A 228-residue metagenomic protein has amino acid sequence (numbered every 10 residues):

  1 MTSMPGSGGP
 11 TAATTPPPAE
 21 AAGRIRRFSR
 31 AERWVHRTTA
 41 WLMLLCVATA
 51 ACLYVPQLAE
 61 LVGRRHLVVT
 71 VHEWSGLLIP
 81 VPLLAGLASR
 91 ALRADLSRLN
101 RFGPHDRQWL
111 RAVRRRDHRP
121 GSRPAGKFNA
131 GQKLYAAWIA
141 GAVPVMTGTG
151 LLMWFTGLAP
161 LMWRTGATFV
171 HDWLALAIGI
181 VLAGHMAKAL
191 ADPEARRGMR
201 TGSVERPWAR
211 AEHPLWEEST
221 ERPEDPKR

Functional and structural regions predicted by a protein language model:
M1-R228: Membrane-embedded alpha-helical bundles that constitute the cytochrome b-like, heme-associated redox core of multi-pass
